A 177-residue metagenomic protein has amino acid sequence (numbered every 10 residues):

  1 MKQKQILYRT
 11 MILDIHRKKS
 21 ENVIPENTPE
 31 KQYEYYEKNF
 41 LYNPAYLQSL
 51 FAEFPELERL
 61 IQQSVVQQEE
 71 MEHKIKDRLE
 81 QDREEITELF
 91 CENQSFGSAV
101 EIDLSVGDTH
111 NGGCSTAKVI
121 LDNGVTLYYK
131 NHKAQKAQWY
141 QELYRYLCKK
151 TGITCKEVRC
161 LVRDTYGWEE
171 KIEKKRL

Functional and structural regions predicted by a protein language model:
M1-L177: Conserved ATP-binding subdomain of kinase catalytic cores across diverse folds
